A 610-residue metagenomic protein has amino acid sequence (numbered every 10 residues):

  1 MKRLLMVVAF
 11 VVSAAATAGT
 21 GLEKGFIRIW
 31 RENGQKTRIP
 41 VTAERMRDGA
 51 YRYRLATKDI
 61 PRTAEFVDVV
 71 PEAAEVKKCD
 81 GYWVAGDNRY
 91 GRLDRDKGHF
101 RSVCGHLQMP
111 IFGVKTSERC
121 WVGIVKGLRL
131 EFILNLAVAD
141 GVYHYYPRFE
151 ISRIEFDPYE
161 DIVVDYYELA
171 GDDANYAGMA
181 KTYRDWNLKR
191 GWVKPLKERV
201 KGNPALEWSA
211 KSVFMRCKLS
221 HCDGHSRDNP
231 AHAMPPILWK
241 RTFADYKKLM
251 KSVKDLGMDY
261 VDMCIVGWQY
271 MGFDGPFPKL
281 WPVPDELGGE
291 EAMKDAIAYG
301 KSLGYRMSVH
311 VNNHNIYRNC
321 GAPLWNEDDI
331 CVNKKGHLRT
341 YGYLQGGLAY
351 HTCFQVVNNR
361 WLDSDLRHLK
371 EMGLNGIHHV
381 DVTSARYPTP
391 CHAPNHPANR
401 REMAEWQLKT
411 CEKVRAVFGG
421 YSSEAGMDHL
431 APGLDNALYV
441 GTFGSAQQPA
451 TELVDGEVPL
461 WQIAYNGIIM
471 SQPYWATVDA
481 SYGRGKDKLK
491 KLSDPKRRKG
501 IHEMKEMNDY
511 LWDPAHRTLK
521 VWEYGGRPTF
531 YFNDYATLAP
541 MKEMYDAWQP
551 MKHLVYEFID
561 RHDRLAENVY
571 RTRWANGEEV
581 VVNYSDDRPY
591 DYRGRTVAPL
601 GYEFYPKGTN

Functional and structural regions predicted by a protein language model:
M1-L4: Positively charged n-region of N-terminal signal peptides that target proteins for export
V8-T17: Hydrophobic h-region of N-terminal signal peptides that target proteins for export in Gram-negative bacteria
V12, N187-R190, S471: Short, flexible helical or helix-coil boundary motifs
G19-W268, D285-L287, Y299, L303-R306 (+2 more regions): Carbohydrate-recognition beta-sandwich/jelly-roll modules in extracellular/periplasmic carbohydrate-active proteins
A73, N313-N315, M427: Short beta-alpha junction loops
E131, G141, Y146-M179, D223-W239 (+3 more regions): Active-site-proximal substrate-binding groove within the catalytic cores of carbohydrate-active enzymes
S212-D363, E371-H379, S384-N395: Aromatic-lined carbohydrate-binding/catalytic grooves of carbohydrate-active enzymes
